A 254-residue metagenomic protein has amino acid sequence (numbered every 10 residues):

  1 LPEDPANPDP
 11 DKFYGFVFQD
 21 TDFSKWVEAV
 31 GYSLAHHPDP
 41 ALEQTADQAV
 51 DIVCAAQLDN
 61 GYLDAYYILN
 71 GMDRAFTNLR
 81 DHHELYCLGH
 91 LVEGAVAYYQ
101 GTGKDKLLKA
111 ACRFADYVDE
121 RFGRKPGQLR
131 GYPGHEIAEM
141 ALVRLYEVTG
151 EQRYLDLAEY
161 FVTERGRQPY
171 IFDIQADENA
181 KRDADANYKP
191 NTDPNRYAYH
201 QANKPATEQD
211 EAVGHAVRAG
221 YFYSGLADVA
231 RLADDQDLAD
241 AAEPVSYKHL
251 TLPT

Functional and structural regions predicted by a protein language model:
L1-D22, D47-Y67: Low-complexity, Ser/Thr/Pro/Gly-enriched N-terminal "stalk/linker" regions
A6-F23, D39, R74-L88, E120-H135 (+4 more regions): Solvent-exposed loop and edge beta-strand segments that line ligand/cofactor-binding and catalytic clefts
V27, E43-Q57, G89-V92, V96 (+5 more regions): Hydrophobic core segments within long, regular secondary-structure runs in both alpha- and beta-rich folds
V27-P40, G89-K104, A138-G150, Y221-Q236: Well-ordered alpha-helical scaffold segments within catalytic/enzyme domains
A55-D64, K106-L107, R153-Y154, G166-Y199 (+1 more regions): Proline-centered turn/helix-capping motifs that create local helix->coil transitions or kinks
L58, G103, D119-G123, G150 (+3 more regions): Helix-capping and short linker residues that terminate individual alpha-solenoid repeat units
N78-L145: A conserved hydrophobic secondary-structure block that centers on an alpha-helix together with its immediately flanking
K248-T254: Conserved small/polar residues in nucleotide/adenosyl-binding loops
